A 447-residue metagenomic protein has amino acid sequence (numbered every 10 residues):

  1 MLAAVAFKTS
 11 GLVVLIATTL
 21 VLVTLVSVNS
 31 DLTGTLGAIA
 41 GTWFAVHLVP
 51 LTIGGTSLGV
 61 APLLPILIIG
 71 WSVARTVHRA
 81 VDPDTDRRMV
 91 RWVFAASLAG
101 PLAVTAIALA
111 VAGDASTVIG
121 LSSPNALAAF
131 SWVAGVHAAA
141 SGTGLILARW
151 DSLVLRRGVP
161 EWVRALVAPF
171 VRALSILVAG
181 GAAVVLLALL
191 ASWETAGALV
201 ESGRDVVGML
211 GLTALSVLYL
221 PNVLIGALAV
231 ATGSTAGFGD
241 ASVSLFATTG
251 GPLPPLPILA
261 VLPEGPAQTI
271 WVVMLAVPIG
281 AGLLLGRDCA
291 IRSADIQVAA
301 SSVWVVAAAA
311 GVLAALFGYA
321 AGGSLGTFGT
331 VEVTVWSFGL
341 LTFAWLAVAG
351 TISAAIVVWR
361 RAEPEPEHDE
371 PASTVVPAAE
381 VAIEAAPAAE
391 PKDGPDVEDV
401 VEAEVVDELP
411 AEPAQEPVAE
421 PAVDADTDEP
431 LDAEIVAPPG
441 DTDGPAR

Functional and structural regions predicted by a protein language model:
M1-L210, I356, R360-P364: N-terminal membrane-targeting/anchoring modules of bacterial envelope and secretion proteins
M1-W71, V111-S116, D205-M274, A320-A344 (+2 more regions): Long, glycine/tryptophan/cysteine-rich extracytoplasmic
L2, A6, L166, W271 (+2 more regions): Hydrophobic alpha-helical transmembrane segments of integral membrane proteins, especially multi-pass transporters
F94, L220, A227, S301-W304: N-terminal hydrophobic or amphipathic segments with adjacent small-residue motifs that include Sec signal peptides
A96-L155, L190, E194-A196, L283-H368 (+3 more regions): Alpha-helical transmembrane segments of multi-pass integral membrane proteins, characterized by long hydrophobic
L127, V167, V171-V184, L199 (+6 more regions): Extracytoplasmic/cell-surface-exposed regions of Actinobacterial cell-envelope-associated and secreted proteins
V277-A281: Core segments of transmembrane alpha-helices that mediate helix-helix packing or line hydrophobic substrate/ligand
